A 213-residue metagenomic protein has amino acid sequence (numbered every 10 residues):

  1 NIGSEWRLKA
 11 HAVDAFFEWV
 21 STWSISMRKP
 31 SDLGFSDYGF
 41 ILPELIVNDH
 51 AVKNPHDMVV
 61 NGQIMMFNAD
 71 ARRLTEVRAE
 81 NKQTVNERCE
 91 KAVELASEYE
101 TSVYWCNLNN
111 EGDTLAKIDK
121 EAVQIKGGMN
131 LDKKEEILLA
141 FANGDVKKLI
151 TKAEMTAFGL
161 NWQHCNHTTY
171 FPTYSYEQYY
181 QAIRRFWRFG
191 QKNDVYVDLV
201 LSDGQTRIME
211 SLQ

Functional and structural regions predicted by a protein language model:
N1-S31, Q191-K192, Q205: Conserved P-loop NTPase motor "coupling/switch" region that bridges the ATPase
D32-V123, G127: Conserved helicase/translocase motor-coupling segment
V103-W105, D113-T114, K120-T156: Conserved helicase ATPase core of P-loop NTP-dependent helicases/translocases
W105, T151-K152, T169-T173, L199-L201: Conserved beta-strand segments of the P-loop GTPase G domain that flank and frequently precede/overlap
E111-L115, F158, Q178, R207: Phosphate- and divalent-cation-binding pockets in alpha/beta enzyme and binding domains that engage nucleotide-derived
L149, H167-T169, F186: Short, well-ordered beta-strand core segments
L160-P172, V195-D198: A short beta-strand element within the Helicase C-terminal
Y174-Q213: A conserved SF2-helicase RecA2
